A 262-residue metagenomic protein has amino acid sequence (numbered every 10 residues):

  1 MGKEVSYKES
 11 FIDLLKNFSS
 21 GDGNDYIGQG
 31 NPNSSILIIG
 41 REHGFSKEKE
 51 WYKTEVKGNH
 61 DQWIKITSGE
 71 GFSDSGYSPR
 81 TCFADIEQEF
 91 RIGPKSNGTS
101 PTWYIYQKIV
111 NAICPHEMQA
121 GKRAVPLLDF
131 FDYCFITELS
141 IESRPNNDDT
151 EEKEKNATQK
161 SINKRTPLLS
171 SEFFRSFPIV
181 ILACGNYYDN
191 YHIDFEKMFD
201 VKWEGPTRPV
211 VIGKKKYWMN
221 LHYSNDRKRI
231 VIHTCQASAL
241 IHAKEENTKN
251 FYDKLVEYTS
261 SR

Functional and structural regions predicted by a protein language model:
M1-K16, E152-P167, D189-R262: C-terminal capping/extension of enzyme domains
G2-R175: A polyanion-binding, active-site-adjacent surface
S34, R175-P178, D226-I230: A short helix->loop->beta-strand "cap" motif at the edges of active sites that frequently abuts
I38, I181, V231-H233: Structural motif
E42-S46, S140-R144, G185-N190, Q236-L240: Short, solvent-exposed loop/turn segments at secondary-structure junctions
M118, I179-I181, W203: Secondary-structure boundary/capping signal
S176-H192: Binding-cleft/active-site segments that stabilize strongly anionic ligands or cofactors
